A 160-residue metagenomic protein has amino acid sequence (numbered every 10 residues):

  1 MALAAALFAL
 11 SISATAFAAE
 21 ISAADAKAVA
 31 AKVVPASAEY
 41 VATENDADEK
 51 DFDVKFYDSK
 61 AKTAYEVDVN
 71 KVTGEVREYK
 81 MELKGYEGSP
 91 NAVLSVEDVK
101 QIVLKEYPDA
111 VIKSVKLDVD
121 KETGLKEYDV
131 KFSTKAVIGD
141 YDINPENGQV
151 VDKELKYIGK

Functional and structural regions predicted by a protein language model:
M1-K160: Long, terminal "pre-/pro-" and other extracytoplasmic accessory regions that lie outside the mature folded/catalytic
